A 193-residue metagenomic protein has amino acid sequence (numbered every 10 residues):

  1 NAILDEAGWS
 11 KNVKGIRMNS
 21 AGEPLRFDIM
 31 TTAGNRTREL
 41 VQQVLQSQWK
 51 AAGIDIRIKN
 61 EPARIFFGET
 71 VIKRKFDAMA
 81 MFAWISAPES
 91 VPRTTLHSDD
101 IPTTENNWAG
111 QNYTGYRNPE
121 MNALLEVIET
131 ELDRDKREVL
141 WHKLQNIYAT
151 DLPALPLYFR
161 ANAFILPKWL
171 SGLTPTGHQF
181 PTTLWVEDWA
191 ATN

Functional and structural regions predicted by a protein language model:
N1, T37-S47, R64-N193: Detector for C-terminal structural segments
N1-V13, A33-L40: Structural transition elements
G8-K14, K50-F66: Short, well-structured beta-strand/strand-turn elements
S10-P24: Short helix/loop segment immediately N-terminal to the Walker
P24-G34, I56-K59, A78-M81: Short, well-ordered beta-strand elements
L25, A52-I54, P153: Envelope-exposed proteins and targeting segments
